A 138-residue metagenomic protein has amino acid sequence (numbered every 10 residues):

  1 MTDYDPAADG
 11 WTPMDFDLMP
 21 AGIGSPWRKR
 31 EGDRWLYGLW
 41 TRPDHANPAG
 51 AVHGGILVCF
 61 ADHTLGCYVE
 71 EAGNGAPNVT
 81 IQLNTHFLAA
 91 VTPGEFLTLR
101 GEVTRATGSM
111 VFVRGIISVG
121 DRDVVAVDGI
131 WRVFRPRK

Functional and structural regions predicted by a protein language model:
M1-K138: Terminal targeting signals and extreme-terminal segments of soluble enzymes
